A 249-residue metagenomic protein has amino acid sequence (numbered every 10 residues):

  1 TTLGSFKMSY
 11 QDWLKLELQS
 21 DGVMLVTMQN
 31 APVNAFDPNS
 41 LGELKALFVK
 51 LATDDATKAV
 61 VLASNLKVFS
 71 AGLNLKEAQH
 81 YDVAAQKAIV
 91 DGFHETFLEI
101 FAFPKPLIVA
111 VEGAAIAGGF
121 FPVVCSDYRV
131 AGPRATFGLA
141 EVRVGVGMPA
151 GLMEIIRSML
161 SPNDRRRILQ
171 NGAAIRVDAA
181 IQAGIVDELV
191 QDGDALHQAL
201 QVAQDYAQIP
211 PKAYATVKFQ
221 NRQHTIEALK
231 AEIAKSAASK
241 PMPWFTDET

Functional and structural regions predicted by a protein language model:
T1-K7: Short, Lys/Arg-enriched N-terminal segments with co-localized hydrophobic residues within the first ~10-30 amino acids
S20-N30, G42-Y81, E99-V109, G132-T136: A structural preference for short, pocket-lining loop segments at secondary-structure junctions
V26, L62, N74, P122-V124 (+2 more regions): Hydrophobic/aromatic residues within transmembrane alpha-helices of multi-pass small-molecule transporters
G72, V90, H94, A117 (+3 more regions): Glycine-rich phosphate-binding loop at the start of an alpha helix
H80-D91: A short acidic, glycine-rich active-site loop that binds or catalyzes chemistry on phosphate/adenosine moieties
T96, A110, I116-I168, Q198 (+1 more regions): CoA-thioester-processing core
Y128, R167, N171-A173, A179 (+1 more regions): Well-ordered beta-strand positions
V130-A135, V186-E232: C-terminal long alpha-helix characteristic of the crotonase
